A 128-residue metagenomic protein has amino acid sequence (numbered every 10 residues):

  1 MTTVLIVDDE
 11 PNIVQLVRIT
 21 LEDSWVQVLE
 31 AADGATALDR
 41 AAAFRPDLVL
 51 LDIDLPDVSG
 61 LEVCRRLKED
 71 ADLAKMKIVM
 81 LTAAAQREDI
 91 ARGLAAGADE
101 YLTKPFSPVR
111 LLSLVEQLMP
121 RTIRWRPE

Functional and structural regions predicted by a protein language model:
V14, P56, A74, Q86 (+1 more regions): The feature encodes the CheY-like receiver
Q15-D23: Charged docking surfaces used in two-component/phosphorelay signaling
W25-A32, R40: Short hydrophobic/Thr-rich beta-strand motif most characteristic of the beta2 strand and flanking loop of CheY-like
F44-L50, L55: Active-site beta3 strand of CheY-like receiver
F106-E116: C-terminal output helix
